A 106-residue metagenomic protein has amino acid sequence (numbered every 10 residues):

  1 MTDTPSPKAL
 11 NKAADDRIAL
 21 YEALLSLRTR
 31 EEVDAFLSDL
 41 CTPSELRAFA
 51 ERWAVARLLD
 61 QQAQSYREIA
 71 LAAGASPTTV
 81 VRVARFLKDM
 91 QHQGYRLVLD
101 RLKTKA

Functional and structural regions predicted by a protein language model:
M1-L27: General nucleic-acid-binding
E32, S44-E45, D60-A63, K88: Short alpha-helix boundary/capping elements
V33-R52: Short, Lys/Arg-enriched anionic-surface-contact patches
F49-Q64: Short, amphipathic alpha-helical "recognition" segments used to contact nucleic acids or chromatin
E68-G74: Short alpha-helical "recognition helix" segments of helix-turn-helix
T79-V80: Helix-turn-helix DNA-binding helix
A84-L87, Q91: DNA major-groove recognition helix of helix-turn-helix
Q93, L97-A106: Intrinsically disordered, low-complexity basic tails/linkers immediately adjacent to helix-turn-helix/homeobox/MYB/SANT
